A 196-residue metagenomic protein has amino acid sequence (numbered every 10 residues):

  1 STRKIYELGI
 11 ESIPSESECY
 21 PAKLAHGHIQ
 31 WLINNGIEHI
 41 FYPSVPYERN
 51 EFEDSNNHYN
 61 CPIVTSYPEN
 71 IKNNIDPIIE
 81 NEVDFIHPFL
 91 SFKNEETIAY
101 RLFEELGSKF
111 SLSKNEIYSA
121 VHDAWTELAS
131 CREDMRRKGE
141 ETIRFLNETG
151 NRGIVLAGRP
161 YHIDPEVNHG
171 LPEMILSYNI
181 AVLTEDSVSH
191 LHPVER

Functional and structural regions predicted by a protein language model:
S1-R196: An N-terminal assembly and electron-transfer interface module characteristic of large anaerobic redox and radical
